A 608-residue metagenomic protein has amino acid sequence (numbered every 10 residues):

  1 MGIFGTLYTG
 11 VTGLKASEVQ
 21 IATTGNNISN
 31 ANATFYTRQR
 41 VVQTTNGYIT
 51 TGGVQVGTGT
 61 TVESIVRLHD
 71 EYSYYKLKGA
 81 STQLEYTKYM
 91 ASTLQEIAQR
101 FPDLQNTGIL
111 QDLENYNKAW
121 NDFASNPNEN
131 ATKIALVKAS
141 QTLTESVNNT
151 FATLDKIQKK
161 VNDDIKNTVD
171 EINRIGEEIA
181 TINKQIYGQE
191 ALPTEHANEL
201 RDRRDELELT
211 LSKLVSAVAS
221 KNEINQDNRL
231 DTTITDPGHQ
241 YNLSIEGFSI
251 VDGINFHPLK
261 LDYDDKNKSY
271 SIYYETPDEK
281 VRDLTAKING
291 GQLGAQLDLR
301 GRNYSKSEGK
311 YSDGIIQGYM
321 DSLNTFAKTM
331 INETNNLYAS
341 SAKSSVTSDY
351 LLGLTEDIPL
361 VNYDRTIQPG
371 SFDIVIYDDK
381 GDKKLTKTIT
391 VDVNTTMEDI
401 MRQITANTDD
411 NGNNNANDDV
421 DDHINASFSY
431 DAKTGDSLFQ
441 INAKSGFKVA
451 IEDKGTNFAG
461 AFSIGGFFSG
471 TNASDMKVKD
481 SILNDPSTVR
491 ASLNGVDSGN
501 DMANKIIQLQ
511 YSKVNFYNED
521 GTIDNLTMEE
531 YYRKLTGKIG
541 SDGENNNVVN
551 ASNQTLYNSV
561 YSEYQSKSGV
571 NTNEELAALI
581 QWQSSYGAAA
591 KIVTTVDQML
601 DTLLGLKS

Functional and structural regions predicted by a protein language model:
M1-S608: Structural signature of extracellular appendage/secretion-system components
